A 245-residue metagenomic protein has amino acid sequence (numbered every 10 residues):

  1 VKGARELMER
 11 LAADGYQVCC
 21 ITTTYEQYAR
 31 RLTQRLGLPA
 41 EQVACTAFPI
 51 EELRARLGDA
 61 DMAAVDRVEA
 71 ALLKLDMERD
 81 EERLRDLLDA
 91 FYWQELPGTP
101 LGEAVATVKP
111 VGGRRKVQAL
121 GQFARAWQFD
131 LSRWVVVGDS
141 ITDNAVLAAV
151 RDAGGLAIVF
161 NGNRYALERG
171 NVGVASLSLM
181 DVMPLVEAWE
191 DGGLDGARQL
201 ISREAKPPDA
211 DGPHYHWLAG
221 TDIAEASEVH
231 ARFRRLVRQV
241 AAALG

Functional and structural regions predicted by a protein language model:
V1-K2: Metal-dependent phosphoesterase signature
R5-E9, D14-Q17, T24-G245: C-terminal cap/substrate-recognition subdomain and adjoining C-terminal extension of metal-dependent phosphatase-like
